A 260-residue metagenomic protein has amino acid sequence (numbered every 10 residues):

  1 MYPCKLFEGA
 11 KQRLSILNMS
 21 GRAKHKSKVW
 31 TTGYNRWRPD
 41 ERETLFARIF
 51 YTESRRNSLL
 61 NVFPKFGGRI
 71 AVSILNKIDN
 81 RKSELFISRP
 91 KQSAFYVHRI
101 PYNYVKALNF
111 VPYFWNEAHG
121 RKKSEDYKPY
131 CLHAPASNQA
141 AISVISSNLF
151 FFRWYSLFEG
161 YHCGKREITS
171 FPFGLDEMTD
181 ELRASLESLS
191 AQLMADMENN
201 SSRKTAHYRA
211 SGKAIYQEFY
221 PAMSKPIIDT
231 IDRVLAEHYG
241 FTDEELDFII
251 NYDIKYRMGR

Functional and structural regions predicted by a protein language model:
M1-G9, S83-R260: S-adenosyl-L-methionine
M1-Q92, L108, R121-Y127, C163-G164: Signature of N6-adenine DNA methyltransferases within the class I
